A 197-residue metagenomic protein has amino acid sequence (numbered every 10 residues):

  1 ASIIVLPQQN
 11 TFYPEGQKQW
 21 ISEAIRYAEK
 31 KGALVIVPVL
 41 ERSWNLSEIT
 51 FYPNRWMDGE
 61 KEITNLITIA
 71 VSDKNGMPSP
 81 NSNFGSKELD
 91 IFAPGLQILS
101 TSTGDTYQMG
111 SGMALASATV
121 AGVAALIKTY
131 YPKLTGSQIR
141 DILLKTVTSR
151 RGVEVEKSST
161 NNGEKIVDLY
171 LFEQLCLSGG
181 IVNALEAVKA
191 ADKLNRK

Functional and structural regions predicted by a protein language model:
A1-L6, Q19, K31, T64-T68 (+1 more regions): C-terminal subdomain of the subtilisin-like protease fold in secreted/lumenal serine endopeptidases
V5-D90, Q97-V120: Substrate-binding/specificity loop regions of serine endopeptidase catalytic domains, predominantly subtilases
N45, A125, D192-R196: Alpha-helix termini
N81-F84, T101, A118, T129 (+3 more regions): Surface-exposed loop/turn and secondary-structure junction residues enriched for glycine/proline
L115-P132: Short, small-residue alpha-helix embedded
